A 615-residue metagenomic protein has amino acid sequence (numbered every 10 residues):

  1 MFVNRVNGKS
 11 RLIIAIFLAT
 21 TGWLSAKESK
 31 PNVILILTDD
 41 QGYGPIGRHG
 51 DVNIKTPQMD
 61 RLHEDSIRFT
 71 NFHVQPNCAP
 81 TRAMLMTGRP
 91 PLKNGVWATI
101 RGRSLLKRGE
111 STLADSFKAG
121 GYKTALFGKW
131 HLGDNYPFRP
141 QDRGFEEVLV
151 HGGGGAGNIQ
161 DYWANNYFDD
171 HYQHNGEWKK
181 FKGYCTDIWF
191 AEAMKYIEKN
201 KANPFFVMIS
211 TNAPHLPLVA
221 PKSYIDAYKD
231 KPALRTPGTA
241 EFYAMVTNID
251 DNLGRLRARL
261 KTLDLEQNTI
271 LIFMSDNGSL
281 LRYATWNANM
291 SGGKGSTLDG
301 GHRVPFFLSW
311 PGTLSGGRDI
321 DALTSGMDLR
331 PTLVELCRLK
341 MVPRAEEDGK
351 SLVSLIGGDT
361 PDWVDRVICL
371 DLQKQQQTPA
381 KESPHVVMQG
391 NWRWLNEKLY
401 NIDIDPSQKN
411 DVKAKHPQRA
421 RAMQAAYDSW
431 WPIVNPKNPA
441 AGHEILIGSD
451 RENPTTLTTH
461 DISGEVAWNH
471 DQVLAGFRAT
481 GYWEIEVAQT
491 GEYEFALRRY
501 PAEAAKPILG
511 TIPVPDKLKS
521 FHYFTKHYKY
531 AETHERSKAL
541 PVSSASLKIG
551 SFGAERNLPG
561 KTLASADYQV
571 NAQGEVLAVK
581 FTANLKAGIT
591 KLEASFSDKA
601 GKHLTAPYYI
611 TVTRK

Functional and structural regions predicted by a protein language model:
F2-V3, G8-K9, G22-N396, I402-P432 (+5 more regions): Formylglycine-dependent sulfatase
L12-T20: Sec-dependent N-terminal signal peptides
T21-G22, K340, Y528, G574: Short, flexible coil/linker elements and helix-boundary hinge sites characteristic of intrinsically disordered
K27-P31, T38, Y43, R68 (+2 more regions): Long, internal low-complexity/basic segments
